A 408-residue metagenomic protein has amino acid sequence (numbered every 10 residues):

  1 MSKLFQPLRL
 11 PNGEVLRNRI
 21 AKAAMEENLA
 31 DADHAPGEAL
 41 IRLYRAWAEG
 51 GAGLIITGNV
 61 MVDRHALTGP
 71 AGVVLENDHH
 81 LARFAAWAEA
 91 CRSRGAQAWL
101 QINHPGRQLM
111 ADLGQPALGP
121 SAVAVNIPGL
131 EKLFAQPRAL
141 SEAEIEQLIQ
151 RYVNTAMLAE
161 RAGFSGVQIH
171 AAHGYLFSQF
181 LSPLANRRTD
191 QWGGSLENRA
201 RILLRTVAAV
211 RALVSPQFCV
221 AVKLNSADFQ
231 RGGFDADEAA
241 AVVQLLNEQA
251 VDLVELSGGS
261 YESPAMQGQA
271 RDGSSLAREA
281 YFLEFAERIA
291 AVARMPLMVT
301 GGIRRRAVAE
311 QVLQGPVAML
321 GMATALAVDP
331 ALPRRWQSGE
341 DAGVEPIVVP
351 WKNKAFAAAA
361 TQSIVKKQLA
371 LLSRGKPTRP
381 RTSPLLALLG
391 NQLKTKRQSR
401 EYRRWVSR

Functional and structural regions predicted by a protein language model:
M1-R408: Flavin-dependent oxidoreductase catalytic cores
